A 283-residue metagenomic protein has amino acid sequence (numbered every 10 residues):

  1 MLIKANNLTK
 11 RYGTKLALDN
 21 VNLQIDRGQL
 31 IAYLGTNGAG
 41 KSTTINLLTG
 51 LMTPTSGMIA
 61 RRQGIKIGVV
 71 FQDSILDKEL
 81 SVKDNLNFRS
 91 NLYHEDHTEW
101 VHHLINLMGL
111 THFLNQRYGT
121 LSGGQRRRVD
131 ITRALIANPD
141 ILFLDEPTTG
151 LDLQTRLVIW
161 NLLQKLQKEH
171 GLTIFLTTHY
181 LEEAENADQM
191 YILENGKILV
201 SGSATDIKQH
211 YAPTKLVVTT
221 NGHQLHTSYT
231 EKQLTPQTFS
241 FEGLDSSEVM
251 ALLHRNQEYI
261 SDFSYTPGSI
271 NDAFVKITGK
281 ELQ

Functional and structural regions predicted by a protein language model:
T49: Helix-to-loop junction immediately C-terminal to a conserved catalytic motif
N87, D96-F113: Conserved ABC ATPase "signature" region
R117-L121: Conserved ABC ATPase signature
L142-D145: Catalytic Walker B motif of ABC-type/P-loop ATPase nucleotide-binding domains
L162-E242: ABC transporter nucleotide-binding domain
T214-Q283: Short, charged/small-residue-rich alpha-helical element at the C-terminal edge of ABC transporter nucleotide-binding
